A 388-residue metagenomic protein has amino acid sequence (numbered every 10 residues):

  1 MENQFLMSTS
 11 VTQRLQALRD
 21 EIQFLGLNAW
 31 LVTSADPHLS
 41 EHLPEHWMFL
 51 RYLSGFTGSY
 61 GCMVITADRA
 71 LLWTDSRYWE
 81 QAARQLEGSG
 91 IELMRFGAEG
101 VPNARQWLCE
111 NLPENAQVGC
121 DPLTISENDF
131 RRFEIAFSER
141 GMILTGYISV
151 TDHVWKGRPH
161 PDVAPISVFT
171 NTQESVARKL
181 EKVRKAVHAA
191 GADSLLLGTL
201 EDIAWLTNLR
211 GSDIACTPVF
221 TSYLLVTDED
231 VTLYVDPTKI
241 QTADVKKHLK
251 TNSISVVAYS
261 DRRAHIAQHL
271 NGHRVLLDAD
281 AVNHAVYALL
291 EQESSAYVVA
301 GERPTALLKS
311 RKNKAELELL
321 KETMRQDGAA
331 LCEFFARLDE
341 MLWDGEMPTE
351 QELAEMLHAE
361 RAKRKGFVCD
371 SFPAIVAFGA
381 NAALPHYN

Functional and structural regions predicted by a protein language model:
E2-P113, I125, D129-H269, A330 (+2 more regions): N-terminal accessory/capping or targeting/presequence segment of soluble
N3-S8, G119-S126, N171-T172, D202 (+3 more regions): Conserved short loop/turn motifs at secondary-structure junctions
L18-E21, N111, A136, A186 (+11 more regions): Generic, well-ordered alpha-helical scaffold segments in large soluble proteins
F24, N28-V32, E350-F372: Amphipathic alpha-helical
F56, I65, N313-M324: Hydrophobic/aromatic-rich, well-ordered segments within soluble, folded domains that form packed cores
L108-C109, A116, C120, D244-R311 (+1 more regions): Conserved catalytic alpha/beta cores of large enzymes that bind or transform nucleotide phosphates and polynucleotides
R132-G157, N283-L319: Terminal amphipathic helices with adjacent charged low-complexity linkers/tails
H160-F169, K312-E316, A336-E346, A383: Active-site-proximal beta-alpha loop/turn segments in soluble metabolic enzymes
